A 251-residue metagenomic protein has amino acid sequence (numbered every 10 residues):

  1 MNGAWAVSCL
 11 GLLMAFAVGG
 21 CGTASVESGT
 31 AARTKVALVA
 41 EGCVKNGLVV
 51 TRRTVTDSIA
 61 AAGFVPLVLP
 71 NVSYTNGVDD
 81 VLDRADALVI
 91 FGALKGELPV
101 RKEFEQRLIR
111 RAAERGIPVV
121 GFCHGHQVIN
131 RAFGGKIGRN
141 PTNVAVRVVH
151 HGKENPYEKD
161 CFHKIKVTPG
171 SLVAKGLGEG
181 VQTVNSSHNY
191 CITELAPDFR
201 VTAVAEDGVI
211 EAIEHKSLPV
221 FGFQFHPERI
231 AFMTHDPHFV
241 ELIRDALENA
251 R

Functional and structural regions predicted by a protein language model:
N2-L10, G20-H124, N130-G138, T142-L177 (+4 more regions): N-terminal beta1-alpha1 cap of cysteine-dependent amidohydrolase-like domains
C123, H188, H226: Active-site glycine-centered loops adjacent to acidic/histidine catalytic or metal-binding residues that shape
V184, G222: Catalytic tyrosine of NAD(P)H-dependent dehydrogenase/reductases that use a Tyr as the general acid/base
S186-N189, T193: A glycine-rich beta-turn/hairpin centered on an aromatic-Pro dipeptide
C191, V209-K216, F221: Short, surface-exposed beta-strand/loop micro-motifs that present aromatic residues
